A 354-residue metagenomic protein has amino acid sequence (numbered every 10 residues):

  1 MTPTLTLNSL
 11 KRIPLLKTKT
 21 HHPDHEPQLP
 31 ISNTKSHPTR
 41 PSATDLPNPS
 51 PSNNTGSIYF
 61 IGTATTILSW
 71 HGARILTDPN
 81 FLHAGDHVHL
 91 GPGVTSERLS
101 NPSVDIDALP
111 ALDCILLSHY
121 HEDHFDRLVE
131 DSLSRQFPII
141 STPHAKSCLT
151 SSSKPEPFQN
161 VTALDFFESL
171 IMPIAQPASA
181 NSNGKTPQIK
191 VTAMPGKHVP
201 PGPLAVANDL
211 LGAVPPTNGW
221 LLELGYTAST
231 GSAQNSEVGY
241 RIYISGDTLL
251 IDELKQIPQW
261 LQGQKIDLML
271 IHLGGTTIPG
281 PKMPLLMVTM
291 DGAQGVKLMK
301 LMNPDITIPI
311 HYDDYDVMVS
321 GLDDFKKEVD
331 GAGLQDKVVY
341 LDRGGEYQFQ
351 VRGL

Functional and structural regions predicted by a protein language model:
T2-L5, I106, I140, H144-S147 (+3 more regions): Cap/insert and terminal regions of metallo-dependent hydrolase folds
T34-P51, W70-Y120, R127-S132, S141 (+2 more regions): Pre-active-site segment of Zn-dependent metallo-hydrolases
P51-G56, S69-I75, S169-T192, E223-I242 (+1 more regions): Beta-strand-turn-beta hairpins that frame and shape the catalytic cleft of phosphate-ester-processing enzymes
G62, T142-C148, D165-E168: Short, polar loop motifs at secondary-structure junctions
L68, D78, H119, D126 (+5 more regions): Divalent metal-coordination and catalytic microenvironments
P79-F81, Y120, H144, M194-H198 (+3 more regions): Active-site metal-binding loops of divalent metal-dependent hydrolases
N80-A84, H89-L90, N181-Y240, D252 (+2 more regions): Active-site-proximal loop/helix segment associated with metal-binding centers of metalloenzymes
D126-Q136, S151-K154, V317-K327: Metal-dependent catalytic neighborhoods of phosphoester/phosphodiester hydrolases
